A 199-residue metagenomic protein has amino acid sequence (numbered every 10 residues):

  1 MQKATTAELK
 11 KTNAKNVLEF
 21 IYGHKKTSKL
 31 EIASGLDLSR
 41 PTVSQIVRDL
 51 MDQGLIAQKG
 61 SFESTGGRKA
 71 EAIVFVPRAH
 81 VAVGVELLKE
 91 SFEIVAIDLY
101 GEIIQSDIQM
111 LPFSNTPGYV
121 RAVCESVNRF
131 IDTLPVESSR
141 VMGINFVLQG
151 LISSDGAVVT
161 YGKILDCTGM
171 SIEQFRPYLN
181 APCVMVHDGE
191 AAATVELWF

Functional and structural regions predicted by a protein language model:
M1-S34: Extreme N-terminal segment that seeds HTH/winged-HTH DNA-binding domains in transcriptional regulators
G23-H24, Y100, F199: Short helix-capping/turn signature of helix-turn-helix
K26-Q58: N-terminal helix-turn-helix
Q53, Y100, D155-G156: Residue-level recognition of short loop/turn positions
Q58-H80, M185-F199: Conserved phosphate-binding catalytic cores of ATP/NTP-utilizing and phosphoryl-transfer enzymes
G67-S106: Gly/Thr-rich phosphate-binding beta-strand-loop-beta motif of the actin/hexokinase/Hsp70
D107-F199: Glycine-rich phosphate-binding loop and adjoining helix at the ATP-binding site of ATP-dependent phosphoryl-transfer
